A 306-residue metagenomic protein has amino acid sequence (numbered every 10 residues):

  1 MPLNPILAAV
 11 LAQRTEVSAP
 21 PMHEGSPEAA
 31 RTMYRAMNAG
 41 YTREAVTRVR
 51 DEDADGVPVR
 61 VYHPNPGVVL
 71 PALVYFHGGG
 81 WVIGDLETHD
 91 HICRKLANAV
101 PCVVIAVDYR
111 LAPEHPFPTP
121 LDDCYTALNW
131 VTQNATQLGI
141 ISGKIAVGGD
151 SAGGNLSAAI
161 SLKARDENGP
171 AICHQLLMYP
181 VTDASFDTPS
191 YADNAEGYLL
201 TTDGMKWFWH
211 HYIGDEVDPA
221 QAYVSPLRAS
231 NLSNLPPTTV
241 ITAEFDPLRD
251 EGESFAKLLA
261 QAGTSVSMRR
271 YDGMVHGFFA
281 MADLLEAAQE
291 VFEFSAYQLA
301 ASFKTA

Functional and structural regions predicted by a protein language model:
M1-Y62, K304-A306: A glycine/proline-hinged amphipathic helix-loop "lid/cap" segment that gates access to hydrophobic ligand pockets
V69-G79: Short beta-strand element of the alpha/beta-hydrolase
E87-A106: Short amphipathic alpha-helix adjacent to the substrate-entry channel of hydrolases
H115-Q137: Alpha/beta-hydrolase active-site loop
T132-V147, E167: Gly/Ser-rich "nucleophile elbow"/oxyanion-hole loop immediately N-terminal to the catalytic nucleophile in hydrolases
L162-V217: Hydrolase active-site cap/lid region
V240-T242: Short beta-strand/loop motif that positions the catalytic acidic residue of the alpha/beta-hydrolase fold
L284-A306: Catalytic active-site module of serine/aspartate enzymes centered on a nucleophile-bearing elbow/loop
